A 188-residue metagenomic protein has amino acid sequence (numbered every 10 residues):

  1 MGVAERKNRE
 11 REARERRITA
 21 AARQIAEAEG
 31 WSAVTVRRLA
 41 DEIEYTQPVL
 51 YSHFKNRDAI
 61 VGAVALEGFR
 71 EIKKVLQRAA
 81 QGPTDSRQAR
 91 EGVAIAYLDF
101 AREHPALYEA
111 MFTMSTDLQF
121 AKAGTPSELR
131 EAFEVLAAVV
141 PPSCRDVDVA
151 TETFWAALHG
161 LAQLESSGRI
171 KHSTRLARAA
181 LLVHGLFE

Functional and structural regions predicted by a protein language model:
M1-E29, V36-R38, E42, A59-G62: Basic, helix-initiating cap at the start of DNA-binding domains
I18-A26, G68, I72, Y97 (+1 more regions): Short hydrophobic clusters on alpha-helical segments that form packing/core surfaces in small helical domains
A26, V61-G68, M111-S115, G124 (+1 more regions): Alpha-helical DNA-contacting segments of helix-turn-helix folds
E44-F54: Short hydrophobic/aromatic patch on the recognition helix
A63, Q77-A106, L129-A132, A150 (+1 more regions): Hydrophobic alpha-helical connector segments
R102-F120, Q163-R169: Amphipathic alpha-helical segments used for helix-helix packing
L118-C144, D148-T153, A177-F187: Amphipathic alpha-helical packing segments from all-alpha helical-bundle domains
A156-S173, L186-E188: Amphipathic C-terminal alpha-helical segment
